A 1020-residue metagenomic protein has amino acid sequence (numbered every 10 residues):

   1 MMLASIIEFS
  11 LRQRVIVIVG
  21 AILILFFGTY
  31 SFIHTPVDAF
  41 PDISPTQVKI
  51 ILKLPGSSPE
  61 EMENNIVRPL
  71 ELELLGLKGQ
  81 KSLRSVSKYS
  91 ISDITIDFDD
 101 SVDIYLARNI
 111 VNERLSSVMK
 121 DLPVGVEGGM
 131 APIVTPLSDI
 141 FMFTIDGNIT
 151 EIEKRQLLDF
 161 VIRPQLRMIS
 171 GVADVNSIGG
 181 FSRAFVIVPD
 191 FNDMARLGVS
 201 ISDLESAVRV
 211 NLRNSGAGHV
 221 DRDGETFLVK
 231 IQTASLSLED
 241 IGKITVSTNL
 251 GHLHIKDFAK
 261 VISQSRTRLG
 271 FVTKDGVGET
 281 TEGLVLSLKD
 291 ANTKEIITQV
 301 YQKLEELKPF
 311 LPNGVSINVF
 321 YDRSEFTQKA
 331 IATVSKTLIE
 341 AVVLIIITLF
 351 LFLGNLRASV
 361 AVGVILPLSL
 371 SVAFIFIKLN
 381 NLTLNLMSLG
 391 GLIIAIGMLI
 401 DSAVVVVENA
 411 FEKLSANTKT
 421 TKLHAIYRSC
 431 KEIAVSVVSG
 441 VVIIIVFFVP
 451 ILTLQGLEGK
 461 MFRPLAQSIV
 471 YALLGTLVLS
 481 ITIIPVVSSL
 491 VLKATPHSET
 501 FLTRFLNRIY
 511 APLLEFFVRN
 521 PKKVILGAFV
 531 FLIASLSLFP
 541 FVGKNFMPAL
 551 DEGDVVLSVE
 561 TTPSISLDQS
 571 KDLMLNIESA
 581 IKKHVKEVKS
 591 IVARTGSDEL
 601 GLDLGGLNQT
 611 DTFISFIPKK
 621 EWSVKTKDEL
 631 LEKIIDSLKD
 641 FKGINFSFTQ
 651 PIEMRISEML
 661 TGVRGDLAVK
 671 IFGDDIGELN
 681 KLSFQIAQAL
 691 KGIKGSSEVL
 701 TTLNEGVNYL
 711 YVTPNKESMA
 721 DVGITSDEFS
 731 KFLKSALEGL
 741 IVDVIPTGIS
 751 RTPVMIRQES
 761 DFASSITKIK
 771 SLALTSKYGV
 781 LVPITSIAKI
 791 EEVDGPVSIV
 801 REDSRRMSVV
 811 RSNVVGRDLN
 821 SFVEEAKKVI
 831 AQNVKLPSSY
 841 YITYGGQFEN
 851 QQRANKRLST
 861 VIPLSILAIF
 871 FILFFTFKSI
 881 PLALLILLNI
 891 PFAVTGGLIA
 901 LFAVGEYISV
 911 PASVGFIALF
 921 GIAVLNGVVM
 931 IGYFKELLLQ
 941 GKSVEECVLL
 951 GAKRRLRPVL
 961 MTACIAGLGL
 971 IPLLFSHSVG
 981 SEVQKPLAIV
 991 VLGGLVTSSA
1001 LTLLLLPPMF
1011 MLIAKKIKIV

Functional and structural regions predicted by a protein language model:
M1-V342, K460, I644-N645, S657 (+3 more regions): Membrane-proximal extracytoplasmic
M2-V37, K431-I433, E499-P548, V588 (+3 more regions): Signature of alpha-helical transmembrane segments and their immediate interfacial
E8-V15, K289-N292, Q328-N385, V449 (+4 more regions): Interfacial segments of transmembrane alpha-helices in multi-pass membrane proteins
V15, I22-E61, S117-P123, K378-L379 (+5 more regions): Transmembrane helices with small-residue packing motifs
F320, T327, I331, V407 (+4 more regions): Helix-loop junctions and hydrophobic alpha-helical segments within the transmembrane domains of large membrane
R323, S637-V1020: C-terminal transmembrane helical bundles of large multi-pass transporters and their helix-start/helix-kink determinants
I396-A410, I433-T453, K460-S498, T612 (+6 more regions): Transmembrane alpha-helices and their membrane-interface boundaries in multi-pass membrane transporters and channels
A528-D636, D674, Q685-A689, G695 (+1 more regions): Juxtamembrane segments of multi-pass membrane proteins
